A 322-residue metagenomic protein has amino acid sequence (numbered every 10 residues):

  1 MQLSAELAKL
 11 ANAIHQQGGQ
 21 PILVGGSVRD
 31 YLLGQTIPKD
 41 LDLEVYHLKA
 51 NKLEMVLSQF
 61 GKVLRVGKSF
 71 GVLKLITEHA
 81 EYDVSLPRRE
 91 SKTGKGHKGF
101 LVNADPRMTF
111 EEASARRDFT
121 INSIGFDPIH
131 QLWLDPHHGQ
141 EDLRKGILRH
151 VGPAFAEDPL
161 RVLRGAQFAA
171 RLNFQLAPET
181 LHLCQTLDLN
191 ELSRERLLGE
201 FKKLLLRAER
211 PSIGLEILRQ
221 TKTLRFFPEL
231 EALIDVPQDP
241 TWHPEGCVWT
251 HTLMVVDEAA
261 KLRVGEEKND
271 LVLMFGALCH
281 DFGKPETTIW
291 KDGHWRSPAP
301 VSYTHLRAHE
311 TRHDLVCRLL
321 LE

Functional and structural regions predicted by a protein language model:
M1-H313: Catalytic cores of the polymerase beta-like nucleotidyltransferase superfamily and closely associated nucleotide
V316-E322: Hydrophobic alpha-helical segments, chiefly the membrane-spanning helices and signal/signal-anchor peptides
